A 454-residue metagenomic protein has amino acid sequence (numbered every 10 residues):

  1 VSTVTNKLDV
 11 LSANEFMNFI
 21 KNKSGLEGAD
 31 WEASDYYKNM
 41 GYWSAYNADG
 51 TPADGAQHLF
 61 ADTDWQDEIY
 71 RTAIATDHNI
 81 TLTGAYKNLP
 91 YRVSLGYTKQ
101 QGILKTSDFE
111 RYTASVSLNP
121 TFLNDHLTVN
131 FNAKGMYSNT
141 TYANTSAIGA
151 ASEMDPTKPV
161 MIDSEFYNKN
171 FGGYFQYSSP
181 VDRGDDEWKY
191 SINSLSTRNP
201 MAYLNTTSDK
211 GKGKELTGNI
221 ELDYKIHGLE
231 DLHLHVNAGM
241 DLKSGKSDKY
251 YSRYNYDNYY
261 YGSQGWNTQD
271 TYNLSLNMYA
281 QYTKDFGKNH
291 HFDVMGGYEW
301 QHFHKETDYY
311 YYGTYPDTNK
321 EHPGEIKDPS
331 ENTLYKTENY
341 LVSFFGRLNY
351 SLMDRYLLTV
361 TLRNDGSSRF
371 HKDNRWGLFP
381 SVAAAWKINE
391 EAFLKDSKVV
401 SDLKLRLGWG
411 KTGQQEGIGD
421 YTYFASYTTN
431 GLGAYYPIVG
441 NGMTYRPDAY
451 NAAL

Functional and structural regions predicted by a protein language model:
V1, Q100-T128: Conserved, well-structured beta-alpha core segment at the onset of a catalytic domain
V1-K105, A143-A147, F175-W188, Y203-K210 (+1 more regions): Residues embedded in well-ordered regular secondary structure
A56-L59, Y256-Y260: Flexible, solvent-exposed loop segments that connect beta-strands
A73-T76, R111-Y112, S117-L123, N132-Y137 (+4 more regions): Extracellular/periplasmic, surface-exposed regions of secreted and cell-surface proteins
N88-P90, H126, R355: Coil-to-beta-strand transition motifs
T140-V160: Low-complexity intrinsically disordered tracts that form flexible linkers/tails across taxa
P159, D163-N168: Extended, charge-rich, solvent-exposed interface segments
S252-Y254: Beta-propeller domains
